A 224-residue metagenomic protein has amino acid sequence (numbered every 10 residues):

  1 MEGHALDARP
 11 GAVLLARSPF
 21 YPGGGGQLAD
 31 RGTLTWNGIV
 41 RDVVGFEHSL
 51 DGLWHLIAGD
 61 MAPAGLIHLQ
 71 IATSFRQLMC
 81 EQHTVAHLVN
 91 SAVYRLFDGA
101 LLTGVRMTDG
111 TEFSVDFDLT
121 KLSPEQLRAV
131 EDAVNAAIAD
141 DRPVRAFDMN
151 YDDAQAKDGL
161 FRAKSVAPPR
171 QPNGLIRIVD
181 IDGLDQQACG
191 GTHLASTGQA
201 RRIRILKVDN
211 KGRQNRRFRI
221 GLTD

Functional and structural regions predicted by a protein language model:
M1-D224: Active-/binding-site microenvironments in catalytic and ligand-binding cores
